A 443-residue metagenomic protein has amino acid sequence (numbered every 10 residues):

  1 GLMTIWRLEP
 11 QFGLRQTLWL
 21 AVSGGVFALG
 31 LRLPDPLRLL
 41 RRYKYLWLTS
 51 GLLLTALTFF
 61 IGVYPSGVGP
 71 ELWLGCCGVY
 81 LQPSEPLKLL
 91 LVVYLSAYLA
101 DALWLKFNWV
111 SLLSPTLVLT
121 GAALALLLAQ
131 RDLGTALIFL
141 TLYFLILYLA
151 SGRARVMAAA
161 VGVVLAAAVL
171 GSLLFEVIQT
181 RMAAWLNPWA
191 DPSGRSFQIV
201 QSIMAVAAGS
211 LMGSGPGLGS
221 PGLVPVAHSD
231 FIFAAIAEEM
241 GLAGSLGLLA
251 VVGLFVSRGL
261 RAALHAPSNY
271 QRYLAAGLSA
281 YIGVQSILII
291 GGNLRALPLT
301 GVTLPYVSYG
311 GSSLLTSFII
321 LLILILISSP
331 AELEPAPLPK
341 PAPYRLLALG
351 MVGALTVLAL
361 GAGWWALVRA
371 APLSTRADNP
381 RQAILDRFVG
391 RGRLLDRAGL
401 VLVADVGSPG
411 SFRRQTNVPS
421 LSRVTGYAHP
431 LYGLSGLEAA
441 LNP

Functional and structural regions predicted by a protein language model:
L2-R131, I290-P305, Y309, S313-F318 (+1 more regions): Membrane-helix boundary/helix-loop-helix interface segments in multi-pass membrane proteins
A21-S23, E238-S257: Hydrophobic alpha-helical transmembrane segments
G25, V110-L128, L133-L173: Hydrophobic alpha-helical segments of polytopic membrane proteins
L39-K44, W109-S114, S151-G162, P337-L349: Membrane-interfacial entry segments at the cytosolic side of transmembrane helices
L54, T58, V93-A97, A123 (+6 more regions): Alpha-helical transmembrane segments of multi-pass membrane proteins
P65-W73, C77-Y80, V156-L248, A266-L274: Hydrophobic, glycine- and aromatic-enriched re-entrant/interface helices and adjoining loop segments
A262-G301, V307: Loop-to-helix entry and N-terminal half of a specific, functionally important transmembrane alpha helix in multi-pass
S328-P443: Periplasmic/cell-envelope proteins involved in peptidoglycan metabolism and beta-lactam response
